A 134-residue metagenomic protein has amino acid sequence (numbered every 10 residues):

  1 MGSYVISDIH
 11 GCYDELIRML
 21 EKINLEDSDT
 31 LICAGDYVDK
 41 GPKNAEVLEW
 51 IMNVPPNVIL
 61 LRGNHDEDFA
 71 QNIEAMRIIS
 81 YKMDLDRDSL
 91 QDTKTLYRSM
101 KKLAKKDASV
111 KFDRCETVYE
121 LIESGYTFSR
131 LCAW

Functional and structural regions predicted by a protein language model:
M1-W50: N-terminal active-site segment of His-dependent metallophosphoesterases
A45-L48, N53-W134: Active-site neighborhood of divalent metal-dependent phosphoester bond hydrolases
